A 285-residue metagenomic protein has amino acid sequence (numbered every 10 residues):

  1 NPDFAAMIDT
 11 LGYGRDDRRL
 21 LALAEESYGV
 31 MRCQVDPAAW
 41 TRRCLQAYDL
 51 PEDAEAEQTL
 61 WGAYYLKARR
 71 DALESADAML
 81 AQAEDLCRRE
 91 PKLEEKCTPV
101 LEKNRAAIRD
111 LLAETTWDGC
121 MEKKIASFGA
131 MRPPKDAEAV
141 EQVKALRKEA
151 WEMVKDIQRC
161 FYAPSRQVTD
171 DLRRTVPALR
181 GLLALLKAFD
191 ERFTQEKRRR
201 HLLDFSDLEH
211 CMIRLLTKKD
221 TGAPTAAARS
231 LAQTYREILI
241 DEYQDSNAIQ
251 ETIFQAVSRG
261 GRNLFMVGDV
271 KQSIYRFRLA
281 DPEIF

Functional and structural regions predicted by a protein language model:
N1-L11, L60, Y64-Y65, E283-I284: Conserved P-loop NTPase-based nucleic-acid remodeling module centered on helicase motor cores
N1-V30, T41: N-terminal nucleotide-handling cores and adjacent loading/scaffold lobes of large enzymes and macromolecular assemblies
D3-A6, D16-R19, A150-E152, D156-I284: Conserved helicase NTPase motor core
A24-L203: Conserved ATP-driven helicase/translocase motor core recognized via long, highly charged RecA-like/P-loop NTPase domain
